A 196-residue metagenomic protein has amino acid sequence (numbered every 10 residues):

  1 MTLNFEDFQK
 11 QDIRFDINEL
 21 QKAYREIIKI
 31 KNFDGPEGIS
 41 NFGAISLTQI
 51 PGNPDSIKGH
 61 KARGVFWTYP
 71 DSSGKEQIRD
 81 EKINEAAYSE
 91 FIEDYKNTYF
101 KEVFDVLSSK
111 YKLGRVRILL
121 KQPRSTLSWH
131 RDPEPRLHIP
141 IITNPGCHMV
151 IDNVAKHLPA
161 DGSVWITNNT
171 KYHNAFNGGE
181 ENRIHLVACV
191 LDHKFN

Functional and structural regions predicted by a protein language model:
M1-V103: Non-heme Fe(II)/2-oxoglutarate
F8-K10, E134-R136, H185: Intrinsic-disorder/low-complexity, polar/charged segments enriched in Ser/Thr/Lys/Arg/Asp/Glu/Gln
E102-P123: A short glycine-rich, His/Asp/Glu-containing loop-to-beta-strand
G114, P133-P135, N182: Residues that flank catalytic or metal-binding motifs in active/ligand-binding sites
L120, R131-C147: Short, conserved beta-strand element in jelly-roll/cupin
L127-H130, C147-M149, L158, T167-G179: Short beta-strand His + acidic residue motifs that chelate non-heme Fe in jelly-roll/DSBH and cupin folds
L137-P140, V164-I166, E180-N196: A short hydrophobic beta-strand segment most commonly corresponding to one strand of the jelly-roll/cupin
P140-A160: A short beta-strand-loop-beta hairpin characteristic of the jelly-roll/cupin
